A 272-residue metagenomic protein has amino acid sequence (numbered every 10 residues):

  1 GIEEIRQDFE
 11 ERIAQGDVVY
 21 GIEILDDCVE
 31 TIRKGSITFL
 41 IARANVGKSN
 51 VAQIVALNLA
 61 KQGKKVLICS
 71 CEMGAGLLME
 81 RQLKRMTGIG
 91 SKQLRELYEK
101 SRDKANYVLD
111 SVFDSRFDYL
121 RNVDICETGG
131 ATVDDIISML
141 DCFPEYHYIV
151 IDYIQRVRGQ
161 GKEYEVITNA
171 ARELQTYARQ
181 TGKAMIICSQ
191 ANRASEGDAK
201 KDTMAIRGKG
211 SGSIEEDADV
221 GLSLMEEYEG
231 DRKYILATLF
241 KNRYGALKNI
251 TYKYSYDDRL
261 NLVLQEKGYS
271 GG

Functional and structural regions predicted by a protein language model:
G1-G90: The Walker A/P-loop phosphate-binding site
G1-K34, S115-V123, Y177-Q180, L247-K253 (+1 more regions): Core recognition of P-loop NTPase motor domains used across DNA-transaction enzymes
D27-C28, N58-E145, G159, G208 (+1 more regions): Cytosolic-facing regulatory segments adjacent to core modules
T38-L40, L67-C69, C126, I186 (+1 more regions): Hydrophobic/aromatic beta-strand patches that form the interior of the parallel beta-sheet core in alpha/beta enzyme
S70, V150, C188, D217: Generic enzyme active-site microenvironment
E72-M73, K183, I187-N192: A short beta-strand-to-loop transition that corresponds to the Sensor-1 phosphate-sensing loop of AAA+ P-loop ATPases
G88, L94-R95, D103, R116-D118 (+3 more regions): C-terminal regions of RecA-like/P-loop NTPase motor modules
H147-I187: Helical hairpin unit composed of two closely spaced alpha helices linked by a short loop
